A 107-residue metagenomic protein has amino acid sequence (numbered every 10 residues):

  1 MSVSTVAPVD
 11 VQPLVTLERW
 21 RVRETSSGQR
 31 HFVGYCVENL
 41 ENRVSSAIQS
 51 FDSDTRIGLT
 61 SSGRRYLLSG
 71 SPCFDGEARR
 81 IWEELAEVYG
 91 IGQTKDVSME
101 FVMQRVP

Functional and structural regions predicted by a protein language model:
S2-I57, R64-P107: Cysteine-centric segments in proteins
